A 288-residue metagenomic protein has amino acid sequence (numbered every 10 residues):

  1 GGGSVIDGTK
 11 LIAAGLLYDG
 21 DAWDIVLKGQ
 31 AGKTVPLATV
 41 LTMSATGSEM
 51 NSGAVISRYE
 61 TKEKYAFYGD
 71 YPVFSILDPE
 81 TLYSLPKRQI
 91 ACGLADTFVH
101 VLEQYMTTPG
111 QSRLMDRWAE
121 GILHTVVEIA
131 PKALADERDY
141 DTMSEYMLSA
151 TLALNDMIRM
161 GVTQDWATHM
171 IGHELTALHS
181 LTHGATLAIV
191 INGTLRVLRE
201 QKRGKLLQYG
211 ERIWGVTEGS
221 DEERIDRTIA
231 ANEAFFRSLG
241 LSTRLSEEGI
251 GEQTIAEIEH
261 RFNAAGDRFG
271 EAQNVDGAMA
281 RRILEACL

Functional and structural regions predicted by a protein language model:
G1-G20, G29, K132-M143: N-terminal small/polar loop signature for handling phosphorylated ligands or for N-terminal nucleophile
G2-V5, M43-A45, I250: Short glycine-rich anion-binding loops that position phosphate/pyrophosphate groups of nucleotides and phosphorylated
S4-L11, G47-M50, Q164, T168 (+1 more regions): Short glycine/serine/threonine-rich phosphate/pyrophosphate-binding segments that cradle anionic phosphate groups
G15-L114, Q208: A glycine/threonine-rich phosphate-anchoring loop and its flanking beta-alpha core in nucleotide/phosphate-binding
Q104, T108-A231: Active-site segments that bind and position negatively charged phosphate/pyrophosphate groups
V216-L288: C-terminal charged capping/lid subdomain of soluble metabolic enzymes
